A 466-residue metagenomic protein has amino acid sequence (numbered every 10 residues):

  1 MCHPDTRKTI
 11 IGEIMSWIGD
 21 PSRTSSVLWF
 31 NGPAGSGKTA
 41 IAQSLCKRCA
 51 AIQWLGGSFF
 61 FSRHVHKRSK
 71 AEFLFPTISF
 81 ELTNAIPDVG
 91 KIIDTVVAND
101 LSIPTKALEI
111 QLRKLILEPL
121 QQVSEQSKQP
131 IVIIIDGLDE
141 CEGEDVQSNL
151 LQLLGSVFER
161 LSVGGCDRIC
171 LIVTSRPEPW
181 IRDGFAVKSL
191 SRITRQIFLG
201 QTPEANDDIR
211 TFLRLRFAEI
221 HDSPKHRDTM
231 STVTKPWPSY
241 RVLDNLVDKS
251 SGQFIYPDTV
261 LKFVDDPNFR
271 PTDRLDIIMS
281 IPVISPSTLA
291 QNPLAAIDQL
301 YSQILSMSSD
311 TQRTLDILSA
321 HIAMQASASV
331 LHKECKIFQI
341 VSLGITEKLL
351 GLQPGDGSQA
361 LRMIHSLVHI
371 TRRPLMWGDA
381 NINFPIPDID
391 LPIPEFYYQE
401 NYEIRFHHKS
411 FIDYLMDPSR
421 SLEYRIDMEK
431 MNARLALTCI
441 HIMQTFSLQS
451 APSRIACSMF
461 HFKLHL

Functional and structural regions predicted by a protein language model:
M1-H441: Conserved NB-ARC/NACHT P-loop NTPase core of NLR-like innate immune receptors
L315-S319, K409, S453-H465: Amphipathic alpha-helical protein-interaction segments enriched in hydrophobic
R425-K463: Leucine-rich, amphipathic alpha-helical/linker segments
